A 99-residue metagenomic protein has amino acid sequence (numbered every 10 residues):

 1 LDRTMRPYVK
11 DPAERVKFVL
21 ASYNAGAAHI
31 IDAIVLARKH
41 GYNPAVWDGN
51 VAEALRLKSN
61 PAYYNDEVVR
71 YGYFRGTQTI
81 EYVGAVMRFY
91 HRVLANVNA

Functional and structural regions predicted by a protein language model:
L1-D2, Y90: Generic helix-packing signal
R3-L20, A99: Surface-exposed patches in mature extracellular/periplasmic domains of secreted proteins
E14-R92: Catalytic and substrate-binding regions of cell-wall glycan-acting enzymes that process beta-1,4-linked
V93-N98: A cross-kingdom marker for long, charged
